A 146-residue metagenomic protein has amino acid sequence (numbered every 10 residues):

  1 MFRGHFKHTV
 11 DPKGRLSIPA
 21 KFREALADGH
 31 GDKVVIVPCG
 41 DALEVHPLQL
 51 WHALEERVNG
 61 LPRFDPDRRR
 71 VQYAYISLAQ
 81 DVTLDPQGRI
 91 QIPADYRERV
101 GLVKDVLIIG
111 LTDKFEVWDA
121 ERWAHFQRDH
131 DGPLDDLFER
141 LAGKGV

Functional and structural regions predicted by a protein language model:
F2-L43: A positional/architectural concept
G14-I18, G88-I92, Y96, F115-V117: Short, structured motif recognition centered on aromatic/hydrophobic residues
D28-L43, A79, G101-W118, D135: A short beta-strand-loop micro-motif that forms or neighbors metal/cofactor- and ligand-binding patches at active-site
D41-L43, L50-A53: Short, charged/polar surface micro-motifs in flexible loops or helix N-caps
H52-L54, W123-Q127: Short, charged/polar, Gly/Pro-enriched secondary-structure boundary elements
A53, N59-I90, A94-R97: Short, solvent-exposed interaction modules
H130-V146: Acidic/histidine-enriched, glycine/proline-rich intrinsically disordered or flexible terminal extensions
